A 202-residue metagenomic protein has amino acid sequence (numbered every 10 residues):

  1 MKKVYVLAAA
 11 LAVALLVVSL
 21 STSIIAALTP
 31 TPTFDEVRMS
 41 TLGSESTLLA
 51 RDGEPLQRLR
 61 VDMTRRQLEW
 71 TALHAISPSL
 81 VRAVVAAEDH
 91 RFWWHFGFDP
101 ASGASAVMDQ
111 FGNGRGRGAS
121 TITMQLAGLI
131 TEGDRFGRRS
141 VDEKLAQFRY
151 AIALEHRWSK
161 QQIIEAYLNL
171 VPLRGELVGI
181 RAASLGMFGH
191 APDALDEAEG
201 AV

Functional and structural regions predicted by a protein language model:
M1-V202: Juxtamembrane regions of bacterial inner-membrane/periplasmic proteins, predominantly the peptidoglycan biogenesis
